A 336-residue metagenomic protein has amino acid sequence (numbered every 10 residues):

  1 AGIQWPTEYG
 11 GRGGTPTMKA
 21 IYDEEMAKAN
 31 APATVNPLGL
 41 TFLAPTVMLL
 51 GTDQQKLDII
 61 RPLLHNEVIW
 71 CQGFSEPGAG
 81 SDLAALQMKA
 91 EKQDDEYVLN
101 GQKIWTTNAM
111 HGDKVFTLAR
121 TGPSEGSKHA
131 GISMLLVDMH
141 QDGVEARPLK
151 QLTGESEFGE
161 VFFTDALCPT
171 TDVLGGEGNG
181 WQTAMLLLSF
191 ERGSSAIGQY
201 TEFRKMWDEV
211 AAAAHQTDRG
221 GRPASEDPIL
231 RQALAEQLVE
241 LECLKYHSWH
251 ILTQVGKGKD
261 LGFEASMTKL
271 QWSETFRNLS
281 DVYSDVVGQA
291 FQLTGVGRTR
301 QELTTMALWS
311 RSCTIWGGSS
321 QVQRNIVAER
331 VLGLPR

Functional and structural regions predicted by a protein language model:
A1-E67, N108-K114, L241, V255-F263 (+2 more regions): Internal helix-loop-helix
T17, I21, F42, W181-A196 (+1 more regions): Glycine-rich phosphate/cofactor-binding loops in nucleotide/flavin-utilizing enzymes
N66-F74, L118: A short, Trp-centered hydrophobic/proline-enriched beta-strand micro-motif
M88-E91: A structural signal for short hydrophobic beta-strand segments in well-ordered beta-sheet cores
E96, N100-R147: A short core secondary-structure module
I104-M110, L152-T153, S312-S319: Glycine-rich phosphate/pyrophosphate-binding beta-alpha loops
V144-L244, C313, E329: Glycine-rich beta->alpha junctions and the first turn(s) of the following alpha-helix
R219-R231, E242-R298: C-terminal helix-coil-helix/basic helical segment that borders enzyme active sites and/or dimer interfaces and provides
